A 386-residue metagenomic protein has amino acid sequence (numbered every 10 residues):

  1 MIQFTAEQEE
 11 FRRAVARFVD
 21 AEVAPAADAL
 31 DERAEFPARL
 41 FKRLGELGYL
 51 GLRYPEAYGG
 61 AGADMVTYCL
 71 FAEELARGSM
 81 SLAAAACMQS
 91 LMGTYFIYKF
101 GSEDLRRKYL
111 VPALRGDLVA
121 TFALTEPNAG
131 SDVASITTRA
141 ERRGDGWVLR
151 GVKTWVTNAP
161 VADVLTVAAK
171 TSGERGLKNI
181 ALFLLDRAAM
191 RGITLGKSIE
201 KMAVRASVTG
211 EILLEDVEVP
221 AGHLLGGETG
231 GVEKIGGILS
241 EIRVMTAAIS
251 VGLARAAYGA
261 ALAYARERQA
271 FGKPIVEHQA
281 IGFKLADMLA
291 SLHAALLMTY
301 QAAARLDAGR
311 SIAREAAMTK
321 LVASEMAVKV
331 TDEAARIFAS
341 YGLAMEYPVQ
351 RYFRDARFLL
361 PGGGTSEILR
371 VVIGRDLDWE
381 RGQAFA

Functional and structural regions predicted by a protein language model:
M1-L82, C87-M88, F100-L105, P112-D117 (+5 more regions): Alpha-helical interface subdomain recognition
G48, A72-A76, A169, L185-M190 (+1 more regions): Short Ser/Thr-interspersed hydrophobic loop/turn segments at strand-loop and sheet-helix junctions that line or gate
A86, A113, N128-S131, W155-N158 (+2 more regions): Short Gly/Pro-enriched turn/cap motifs at secondary-structure boundaries
T94-F100, A134, E174: Flexible, glycine-rich active-site loops centered on histidine and acidic residues that chelate a metal or position
G116-L124: A short, Trp-centered hydrophobic/proline-enriched beta-strand micro-motif
T121, S135-R139, V164-A168, L182-L184 (+2 more regions): Conserved hydrophobic/aromatic beta-strand scaffold that supports enzyme active sites
S135, R191-E218: Flexible, small-/acidic-enriched active-site or ligand-binding loops
R150-L195: A short core secondary-structure module
